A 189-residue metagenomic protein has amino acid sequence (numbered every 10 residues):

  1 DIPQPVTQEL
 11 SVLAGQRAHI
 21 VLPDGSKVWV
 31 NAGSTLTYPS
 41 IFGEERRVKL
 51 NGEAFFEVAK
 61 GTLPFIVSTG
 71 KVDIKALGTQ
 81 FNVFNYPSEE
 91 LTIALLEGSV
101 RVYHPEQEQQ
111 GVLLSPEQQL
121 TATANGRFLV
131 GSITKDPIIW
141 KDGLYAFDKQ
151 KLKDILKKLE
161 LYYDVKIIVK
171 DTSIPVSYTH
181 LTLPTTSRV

Functional and structural regions predicted by a protein language model:
D1-L183, S187-V189: A residue-level detector for the "anchor" residue at the start of short, highly conserved motifs
